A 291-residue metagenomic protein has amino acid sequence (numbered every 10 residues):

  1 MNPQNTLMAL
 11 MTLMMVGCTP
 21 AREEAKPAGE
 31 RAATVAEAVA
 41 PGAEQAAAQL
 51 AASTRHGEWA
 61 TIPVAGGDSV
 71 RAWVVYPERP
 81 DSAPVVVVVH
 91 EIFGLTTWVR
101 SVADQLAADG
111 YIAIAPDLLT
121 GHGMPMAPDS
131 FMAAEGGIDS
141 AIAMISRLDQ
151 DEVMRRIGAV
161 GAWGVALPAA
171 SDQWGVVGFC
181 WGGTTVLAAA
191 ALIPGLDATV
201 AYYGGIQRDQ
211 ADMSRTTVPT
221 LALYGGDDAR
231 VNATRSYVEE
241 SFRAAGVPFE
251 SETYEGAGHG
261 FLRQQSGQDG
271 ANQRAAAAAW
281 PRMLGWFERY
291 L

Functional and structural regions predicted by a protein language model:
M15-G17: C-terminal motif of bacterial Sec signal peptides marking the signal peptidase cleavage site
P20-L50, A60-A166, R263-Q265: Serine-hydrolase catalytic machinery in alpha/beta-hydrolase-like enzymes
P168-F179: Alpha/beta-hydrolase fold nucleophile elbow
G178-G182, V186: Gly/Ala-rich beta-loop-alpha elbow adjacent to hydrolase catalytic centers
G195-G205: A conserved short beta-strand
T216, A222-Y224: Short beta-strand/loop motif that positions the catalytic acidic residue of the alpha/beta-hydrolase fold
D227-N232: Acidic catalytic loop of the alpha/beta-hydrolase fold
R243, P248-L291: C-terminal catalytic histidine-bearing segment of alpha/beta-hydrolase fold enzymes
